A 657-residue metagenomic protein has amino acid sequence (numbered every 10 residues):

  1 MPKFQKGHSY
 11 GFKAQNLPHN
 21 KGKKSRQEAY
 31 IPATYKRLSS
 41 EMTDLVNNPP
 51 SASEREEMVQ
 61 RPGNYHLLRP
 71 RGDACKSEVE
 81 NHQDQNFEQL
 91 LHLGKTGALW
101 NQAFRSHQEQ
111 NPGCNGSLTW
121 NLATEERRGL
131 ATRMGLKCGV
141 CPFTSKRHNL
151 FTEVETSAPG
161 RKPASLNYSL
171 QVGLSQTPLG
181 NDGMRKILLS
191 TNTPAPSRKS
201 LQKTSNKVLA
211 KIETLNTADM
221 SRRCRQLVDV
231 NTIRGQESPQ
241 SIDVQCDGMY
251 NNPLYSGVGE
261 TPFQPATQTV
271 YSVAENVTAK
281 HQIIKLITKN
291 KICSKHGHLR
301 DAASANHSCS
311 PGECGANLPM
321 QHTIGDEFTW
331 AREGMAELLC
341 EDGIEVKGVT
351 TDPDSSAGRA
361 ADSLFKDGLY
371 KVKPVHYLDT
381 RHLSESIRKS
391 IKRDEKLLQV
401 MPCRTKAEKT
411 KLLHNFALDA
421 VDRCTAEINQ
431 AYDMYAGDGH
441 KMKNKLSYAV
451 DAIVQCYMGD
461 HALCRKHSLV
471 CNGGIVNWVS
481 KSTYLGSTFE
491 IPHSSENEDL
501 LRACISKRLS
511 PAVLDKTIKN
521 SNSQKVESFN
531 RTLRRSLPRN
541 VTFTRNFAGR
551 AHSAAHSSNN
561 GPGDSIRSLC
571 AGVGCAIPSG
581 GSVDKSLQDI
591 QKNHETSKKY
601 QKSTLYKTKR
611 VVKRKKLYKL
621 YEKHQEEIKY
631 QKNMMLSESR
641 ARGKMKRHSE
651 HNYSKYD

Functional and structural regions predicted by a protein language model:
P2-Q85, G116-W120, R128-G139, F143-G183 (+3 more regions): RNase H-like nuclease fold core
K3-K6, N252, V349, A512-V612 (+2 more regions): Amphipathic alpha-helical/coiled-coil segments positioned at domain termini
D84-F87, L93: Short, intrinsically disordered terminal segments enriched in charged and Pro/Gly residues
H92-A103, N121-G129: Short, intrinsically disordered, charge-biased short linear motifs at domain edges
G94-G97, L170-L174, N520: A detector of helix-start/N-cap boundary segments at the beginnings of structured domains
Q102-Q110, A131-M134, N522: Short metal-coordination and nucleic-acid-contact micro-motifs, chiefly zinc-binding Cys/His arrays
R105-Q108, L136-K137, N149, N540: Conserved ASCE P-loop ATPase motor domains encompassing nucleic-acid-directed helicases/translocases
A357, W478, Y484-S528, T532-V541: Long, repeat-rich segments with strong aromatic
